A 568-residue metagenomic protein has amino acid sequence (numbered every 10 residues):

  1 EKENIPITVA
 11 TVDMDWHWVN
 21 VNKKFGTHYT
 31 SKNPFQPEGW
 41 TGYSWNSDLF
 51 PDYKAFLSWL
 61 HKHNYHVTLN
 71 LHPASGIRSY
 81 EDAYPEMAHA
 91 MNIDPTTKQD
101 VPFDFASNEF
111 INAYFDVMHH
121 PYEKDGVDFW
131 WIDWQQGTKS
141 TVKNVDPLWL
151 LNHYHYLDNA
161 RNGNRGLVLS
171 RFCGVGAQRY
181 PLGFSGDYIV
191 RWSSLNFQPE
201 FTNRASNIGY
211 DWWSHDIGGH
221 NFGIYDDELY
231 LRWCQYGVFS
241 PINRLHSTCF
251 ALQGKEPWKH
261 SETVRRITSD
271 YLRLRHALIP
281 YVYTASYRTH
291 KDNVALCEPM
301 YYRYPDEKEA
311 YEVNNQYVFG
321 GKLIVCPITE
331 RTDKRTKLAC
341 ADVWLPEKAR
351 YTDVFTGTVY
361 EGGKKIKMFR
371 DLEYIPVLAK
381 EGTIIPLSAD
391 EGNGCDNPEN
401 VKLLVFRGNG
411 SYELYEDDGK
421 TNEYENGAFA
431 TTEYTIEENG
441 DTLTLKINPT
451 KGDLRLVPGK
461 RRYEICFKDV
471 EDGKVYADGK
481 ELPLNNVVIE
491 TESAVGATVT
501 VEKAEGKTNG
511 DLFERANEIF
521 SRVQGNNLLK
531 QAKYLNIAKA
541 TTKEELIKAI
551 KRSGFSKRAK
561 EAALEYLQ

Functional and structural regions predicted by a protein language model:
E1-Y374, A379, F555, E565-Q568: Catalytic-domain carbohydrate-binding cleft regions of carbohydrate-active enzymes
G321-K322, K364, N439-L443, N485-V487: Beta-strand-connecting loop/turn residues
V359-L372, D478-A494: Short, surface-exposed beta-strand/turn "edge" patches of beta-sheet domains
Y374, A379-G479, T491, A497 (+1 more regions): Accessory, solvent-exposed terminal regions and/or long lumenal/extracellular loops of proteins
